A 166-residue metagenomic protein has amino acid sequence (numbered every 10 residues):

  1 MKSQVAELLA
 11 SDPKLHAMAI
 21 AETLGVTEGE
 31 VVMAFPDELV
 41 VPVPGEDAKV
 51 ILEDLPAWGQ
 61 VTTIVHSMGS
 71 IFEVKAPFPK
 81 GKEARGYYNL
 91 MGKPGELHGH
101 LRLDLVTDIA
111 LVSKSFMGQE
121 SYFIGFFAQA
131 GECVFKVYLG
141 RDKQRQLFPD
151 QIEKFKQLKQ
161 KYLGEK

Functional and structural regions predicted by a protein language model:
M1-K166: Eukaryotic intrinsically disordered, low-complexity regulatory linkers and tails enriched in Ser/Thr/Pro
